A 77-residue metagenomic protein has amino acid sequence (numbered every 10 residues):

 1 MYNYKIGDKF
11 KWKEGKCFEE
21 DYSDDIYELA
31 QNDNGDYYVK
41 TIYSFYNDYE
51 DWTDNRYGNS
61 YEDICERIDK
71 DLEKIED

Functional and structural regions predicted by a protein language model:
E19-R56: Basic/aromatic-rich interaction segments and small domains that mediate binding to polyanionic partners
Y43-D77: Intrinsically disordered, low-complexity, charged/polar segments
